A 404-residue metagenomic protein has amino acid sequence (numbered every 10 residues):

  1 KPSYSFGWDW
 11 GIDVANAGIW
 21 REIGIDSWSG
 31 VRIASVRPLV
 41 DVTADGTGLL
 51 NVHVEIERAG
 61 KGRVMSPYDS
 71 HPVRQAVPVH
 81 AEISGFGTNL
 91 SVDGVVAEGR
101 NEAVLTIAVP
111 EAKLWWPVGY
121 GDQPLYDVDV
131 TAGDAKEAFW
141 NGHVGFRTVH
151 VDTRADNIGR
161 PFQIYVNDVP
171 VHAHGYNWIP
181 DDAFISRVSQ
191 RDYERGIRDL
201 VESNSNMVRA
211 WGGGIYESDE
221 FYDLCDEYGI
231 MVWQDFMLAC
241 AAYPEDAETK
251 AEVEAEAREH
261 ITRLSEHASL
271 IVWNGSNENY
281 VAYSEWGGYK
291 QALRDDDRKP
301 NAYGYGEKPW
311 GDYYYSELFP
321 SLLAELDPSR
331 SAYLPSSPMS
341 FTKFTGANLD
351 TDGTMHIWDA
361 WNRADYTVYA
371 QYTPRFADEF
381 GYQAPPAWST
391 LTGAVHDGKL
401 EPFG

Functional and structural regions predicted by a protein language model:
K1-M207, W358: Secreted/periplasmic carbohydrate-active enzymes, especially glycoside hydrolases
S5, D9-I12, W116-P117, N177-R191 (+4 more regions): The substrate-binding groove and active-site-proximal loops of carbohydrate-active enzymes, especially glycoside
G11-G18, V31, Y314, L318-G404: Substrate-binding clefts and catalytic carboxylate motifs of secreted carbohydrate-active enzymes
V92, A155, I185-V188, E220-F221 (+2 more regions): Short, solvent-exposed loop/turn and secondary-structure capping segments
V166-V169, R198-V201, L224-Y228, I261-E266: Acidic (Asp/Glu)-rich catalytic clusters
H174-Y176, V208-A210, V232-Q234, G275 (+2 more regions): Hydrophobic faces of well-ordered beta-strands that scaffold small-molecule active sites in alpha/beta enzyme cores
M207-V253, E259, G346-T367: Aromatic-lined substrate-binding rim segments of carbohydrate-active enzymes
E227, Y243-K343: Active-site neighborhood of glycoside hydrolase catalytic domains
